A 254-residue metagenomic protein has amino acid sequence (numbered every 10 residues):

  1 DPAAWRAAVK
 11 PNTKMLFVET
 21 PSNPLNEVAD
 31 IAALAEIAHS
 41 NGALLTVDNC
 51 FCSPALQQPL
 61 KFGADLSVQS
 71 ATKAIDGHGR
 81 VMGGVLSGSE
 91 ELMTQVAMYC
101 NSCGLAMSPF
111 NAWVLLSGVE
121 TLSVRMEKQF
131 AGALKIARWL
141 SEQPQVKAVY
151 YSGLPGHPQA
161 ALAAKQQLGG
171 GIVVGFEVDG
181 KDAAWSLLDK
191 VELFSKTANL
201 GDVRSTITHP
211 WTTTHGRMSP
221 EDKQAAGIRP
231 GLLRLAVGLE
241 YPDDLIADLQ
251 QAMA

Functional and structural regions predicted by a protein language model:
D1-Q145: Conserved PLP-enzyme active-site core in the AAT-like
P11-K14, S205-A254: PLP-dependent enzyme catalytic core of the Aspartate aminotransferase-like
S87, A148, G201-V203, I207-T212: Positively charged, small/polar-rich N-terminal and surface patches that mediate targeting and assembly and bind
G104, V191-G201, A252-A254: A common structural junction motif
L115-V124, G171-D179, R234-G238: Short, well-ordered beta-strand elements within core beta-sheets of diverse protein domains
L134-N199, M218-Q224: Conserved small-domain helix->loop->beta segment predominantly found in fold-type I
